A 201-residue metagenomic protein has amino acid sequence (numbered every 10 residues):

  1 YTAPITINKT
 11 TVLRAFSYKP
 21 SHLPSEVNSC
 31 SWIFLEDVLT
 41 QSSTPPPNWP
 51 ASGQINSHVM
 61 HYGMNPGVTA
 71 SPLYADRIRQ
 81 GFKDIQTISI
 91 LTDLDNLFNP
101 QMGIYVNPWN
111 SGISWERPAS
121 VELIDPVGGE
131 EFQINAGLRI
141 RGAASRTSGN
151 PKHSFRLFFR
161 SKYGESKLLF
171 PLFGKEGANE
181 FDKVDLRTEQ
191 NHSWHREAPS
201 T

Functional and structural regions predicted by a protein language model:
Y1-N110, E116-P118, L123-I134, S161: Short, compositionally stereotyped local motifs that mark structural "simplifiers"
T2, Y105-P108, G142-R146, E189-A198: Active-site rim elements
N8-V12, F159-K167, P171-T201: A conserved hydrophobic secondary-structure block that centers on an alpha-helix together with its immediately flanking
C30-S31, S114-E176, F181: Carboxylate/His-rich catalytic cores and anion/metal-binding grooves
P46-A51, Y105-N107, G137-L138, L169-N179 (+1 more regions): Short intrinsically disordered coil segments
Q80-G81, T87, S111-S114, T147-S148 (+1 more regions): Generic detection of long, well-ordered alpha-helical segments
P100-G103, G149, L168-L169, E197-A198: Short conserved micro-motifs at the rims of enzyme active sites and ligand-binding pockets
